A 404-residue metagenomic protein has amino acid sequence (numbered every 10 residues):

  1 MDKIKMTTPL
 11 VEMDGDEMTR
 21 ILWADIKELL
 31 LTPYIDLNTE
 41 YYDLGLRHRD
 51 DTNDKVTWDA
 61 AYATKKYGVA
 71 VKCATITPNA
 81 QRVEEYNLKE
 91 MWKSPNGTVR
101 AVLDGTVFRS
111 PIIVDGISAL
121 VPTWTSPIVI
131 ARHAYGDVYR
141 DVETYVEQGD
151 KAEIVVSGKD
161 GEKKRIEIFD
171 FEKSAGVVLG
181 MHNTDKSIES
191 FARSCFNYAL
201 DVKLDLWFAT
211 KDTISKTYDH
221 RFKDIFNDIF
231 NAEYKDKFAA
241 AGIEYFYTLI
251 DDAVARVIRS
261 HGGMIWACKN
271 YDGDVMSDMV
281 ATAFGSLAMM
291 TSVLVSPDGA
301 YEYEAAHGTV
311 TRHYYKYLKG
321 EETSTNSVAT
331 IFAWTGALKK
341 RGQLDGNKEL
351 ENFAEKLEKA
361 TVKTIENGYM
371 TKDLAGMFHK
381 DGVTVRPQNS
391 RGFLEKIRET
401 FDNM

Functional and structural regions predicted by a protein language model:
D2-T8, M18, L22-W23, E28-T52 (+1 more regions): N-terminal alpha-helical transmembrane segments of multi-pass membrane transport and channel/translocase proteins
M6-D25, I154-T248: Glycine-rich phosphate/diphosphate-binding loop of Rossmann-like nucleotide-binding domains
I35-Y41, V202-T210, Y234-Y247, G342-A354 (+1 more regions): Flexible, glycine/charged-enriched surface loops at secondary-structure junctions
L46-A60, K223-M264: N-terminal small/polar loop signature for handling phosphorylated ligands or for N-terminal nucleophile
R47-K164, Y271-V275: N-terminal glycine-rich phosphate/adenylate-binding segment common to multiple enzyme folds
V257-K356, K363-N367: Glycine-rich phosphate/nucleotide-binding loop
K319-T325, Q343-M404: Internal helix-turn-beta structural module
